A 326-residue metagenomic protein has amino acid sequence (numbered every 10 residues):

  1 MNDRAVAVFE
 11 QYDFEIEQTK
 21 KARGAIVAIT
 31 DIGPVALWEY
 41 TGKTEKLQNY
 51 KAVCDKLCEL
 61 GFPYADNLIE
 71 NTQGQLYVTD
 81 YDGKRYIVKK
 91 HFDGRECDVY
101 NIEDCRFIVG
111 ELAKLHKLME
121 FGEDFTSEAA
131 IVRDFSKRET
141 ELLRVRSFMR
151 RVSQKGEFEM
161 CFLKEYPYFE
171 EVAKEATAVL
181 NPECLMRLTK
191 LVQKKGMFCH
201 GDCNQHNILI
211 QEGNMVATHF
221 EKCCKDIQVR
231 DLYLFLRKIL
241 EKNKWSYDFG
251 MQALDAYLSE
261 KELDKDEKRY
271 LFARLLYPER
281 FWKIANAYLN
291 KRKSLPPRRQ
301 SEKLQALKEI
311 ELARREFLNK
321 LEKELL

Functional and structural regions predicted by a protein language model:
R4-T30, N71: ATP-binding glycine-rich phosphate-binding loop
V27, L68, A178-R230: Active-site acidic catalytic loop and adjacent metal/ATP-binding pocket of ATP-dependent phosphoryl transfer enzymes
G33-T126: ATP-binding pocket architecture of kinase catalytic cores
W38-T44, F125-F198, Q252, S301-E302 (+2 more regions): ATP-dependent phospho-/nucleotidyl transfer catalytic cores
K84-V99, F121, R144-V152, F235 (+1 more regions): A glycine-centered beta->alpha junction motif in the catalytic cores of kinase/phosphotransferase enzymes
V229-E262, L275-S294: Active-site activation/catalytic loop segments of kinase-like enzymes and analogous catalytic loops in related
F281-L326: ATP/Mg2+ or Mg2+-diphosphate-binding catalytic cores that bind nucleotide phosphates or diphosphates via glycine-rich
